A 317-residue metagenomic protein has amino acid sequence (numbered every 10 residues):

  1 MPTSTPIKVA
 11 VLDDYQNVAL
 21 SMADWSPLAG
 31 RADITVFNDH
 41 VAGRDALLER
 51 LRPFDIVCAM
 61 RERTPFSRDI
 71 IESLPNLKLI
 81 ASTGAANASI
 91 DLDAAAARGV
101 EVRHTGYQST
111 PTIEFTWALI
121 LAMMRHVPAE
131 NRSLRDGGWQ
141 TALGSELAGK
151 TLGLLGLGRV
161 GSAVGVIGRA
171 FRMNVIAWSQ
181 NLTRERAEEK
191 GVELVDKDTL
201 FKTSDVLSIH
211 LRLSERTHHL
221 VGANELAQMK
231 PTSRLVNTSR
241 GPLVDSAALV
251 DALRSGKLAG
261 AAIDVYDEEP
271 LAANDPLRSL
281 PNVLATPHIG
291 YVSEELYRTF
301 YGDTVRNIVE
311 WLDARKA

Functional and structural regions predicted by a protein language model:
M1-I56, M60-R61, R172: N-terminal glycine-/charge-rich "phosphate-binding" loop or analogous flexible N-terminal tail
P2-I7, A96, H104-F115, D267-A317: C-terminal helix-to-coil terminal segments
E49-I56, P75-L77, T203-V206, K230-S233: Short acidic/histidine-rich motifs immediately flanking catalytic phosphotransfer sites in two-component signaling
R52-N131, G144-S145: Phosphate/diphosphate ligand-binding glycine-rich loop within oxidoreductases
P65-R68, N181-P276: Rossmann-like adenosine-cofactor binding region
I113-R132, K150, V166-M173, D303-W311: Oxidoreductase and adenylate-handling cofactor-binding alpha/beta cores
E130-A163, R172, K190-E193, K197: Glycine-rich NAD(P)-binding loop of Rossmann-like domains
